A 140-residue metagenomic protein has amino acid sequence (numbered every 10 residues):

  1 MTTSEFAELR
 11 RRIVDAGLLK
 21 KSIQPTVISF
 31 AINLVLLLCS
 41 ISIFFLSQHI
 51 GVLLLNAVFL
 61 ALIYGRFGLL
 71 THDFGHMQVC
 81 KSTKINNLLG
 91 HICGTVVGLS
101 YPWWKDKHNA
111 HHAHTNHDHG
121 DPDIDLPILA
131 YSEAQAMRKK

Functional and structural regions predicted by a protein language model:
M1-R12: Short, charged cytosolic
E5, L54-L55, L89-G90: Intrinsically disordered, low-complexity segments enriched in polar/charged residues with Gly/Pro, especially when
R10-G17, V35, C93-V96, H112-T115: Generic secondary-structure transition motif, activating predominantly at the C-termini of alpha-helices
R12-I23, Q135-K140: Cytosolic juxtamembrane amphipathic/interface segments immediately preceding and feeding into a transmembrane helix
G17, K21, S42-L46, F74 (+1 more regions): Structural motif corresponding to the C-terminal cap of alpha-helices
I23-F67, G94-L99: Alpha-helical bilayer-embedded segments of polytopic membrane proteins, i.e., transmembrane/intramembrane helices
F59-K140: Membrane-embedded catalytic scaffold of the fatty acid hydroxylase/desaturase
